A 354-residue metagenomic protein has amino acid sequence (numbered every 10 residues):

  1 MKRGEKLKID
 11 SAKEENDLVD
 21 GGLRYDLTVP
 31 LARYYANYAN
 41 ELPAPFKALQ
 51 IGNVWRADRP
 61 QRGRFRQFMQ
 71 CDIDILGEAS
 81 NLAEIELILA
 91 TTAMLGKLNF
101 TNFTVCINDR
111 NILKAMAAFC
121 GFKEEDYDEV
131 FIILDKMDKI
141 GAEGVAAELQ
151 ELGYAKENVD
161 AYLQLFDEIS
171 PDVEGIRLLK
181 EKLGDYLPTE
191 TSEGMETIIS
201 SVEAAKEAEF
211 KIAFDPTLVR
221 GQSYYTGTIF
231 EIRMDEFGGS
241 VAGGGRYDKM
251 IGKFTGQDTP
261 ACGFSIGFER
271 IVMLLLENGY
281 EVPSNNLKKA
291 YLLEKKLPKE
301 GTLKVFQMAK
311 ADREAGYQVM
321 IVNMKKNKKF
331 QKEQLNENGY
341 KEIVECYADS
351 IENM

Functional and structural regions predicted by a protein language model:
M1-E15: Short, structured active-site "lid" loops
M1-R3, G121-A147: Acidic, His- and aromatic-enriched active-site or binding-groove loops in soluble protein domains that engage sugars
S11-L18, D26-N40, K47-F100, E148-M354: Positively charged, Gly/Ser-enriched RNA/tRNA-binding surfaces
F65-C71, I107-A115: Short, conserved phosphate-binding/catalytic loop or strand-edge motifs used in phosphoryl-/nucleotidyl-transfer
L87, D109-I112, V130, V145 (+1 more regions): Internal, well-ordered alpha-helical segments in soluble enzyme and binding-protein domains
N102-I112, V130, A213-V219: Short, surface-exposed recognition loops or helix-turn segments adjacent to catalytic cores
K114-A118, M273-L275: A short acidic (Asp/Glu
